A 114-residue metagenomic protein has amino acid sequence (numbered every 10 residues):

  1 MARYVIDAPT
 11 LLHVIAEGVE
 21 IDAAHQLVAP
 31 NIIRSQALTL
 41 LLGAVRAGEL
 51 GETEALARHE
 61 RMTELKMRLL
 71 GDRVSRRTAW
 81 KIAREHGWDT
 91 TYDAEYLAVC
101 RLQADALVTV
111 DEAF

Functional and structural regions predicted by a protein language model:
M1-R34, A44-A57: Short, well-structured N-terminal submotif of metal-dependent ribonuclease cores
A2-I6, T91, F114: Extended beta-strand/beta-hairpin segments
L11, A37-L41, V99: Buried hydrophobic packing segments
L12, S35, T90, F114: Glycine-rich nucleotide phosphate-binding loop and flanking beta-alpha elements of Rossmann-like dinucleotide-binding
A23-A24, L65, Q103: Structured helix-beta-strand junction loops
I32-A79: Active-site-proximal, substrate-binding regions of enzyme catalytic domains and RNA-binding/basic surfaces
R68-A113: Active-site neighborhoods of divalent-metal-dependent phosphate/nucleic-acid chemistry enzymes
